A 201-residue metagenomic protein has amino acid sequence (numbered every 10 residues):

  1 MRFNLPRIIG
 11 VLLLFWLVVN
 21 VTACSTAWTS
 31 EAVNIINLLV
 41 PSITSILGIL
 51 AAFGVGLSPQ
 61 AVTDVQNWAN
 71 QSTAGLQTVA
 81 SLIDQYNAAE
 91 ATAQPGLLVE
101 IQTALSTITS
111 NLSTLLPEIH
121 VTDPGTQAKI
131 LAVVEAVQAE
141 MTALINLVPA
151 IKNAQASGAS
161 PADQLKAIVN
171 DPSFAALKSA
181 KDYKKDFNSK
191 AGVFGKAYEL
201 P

Functional and structural regions predicted by a protein language model:
R2-P201: Cationic, hydrophobic amphipathic alpha-helical membrane-interacting segments
